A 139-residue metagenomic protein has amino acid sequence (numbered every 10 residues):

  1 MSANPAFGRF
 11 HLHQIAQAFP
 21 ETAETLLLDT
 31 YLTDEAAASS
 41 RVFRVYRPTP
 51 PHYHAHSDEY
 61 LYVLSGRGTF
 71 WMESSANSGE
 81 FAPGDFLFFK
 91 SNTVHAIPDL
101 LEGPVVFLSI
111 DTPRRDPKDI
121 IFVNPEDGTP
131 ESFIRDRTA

Functional and structural regions predicted by a protein language model:
M1-F43, P50-P51, V123-A139: A short, N-terminal "cap"/entry segment at the start of jelly-roll beta-barrel domains of the cupin/DSBH fold
D34-A38, Y46-Y60, S74-S75, P83: A short beta-loop-beta micro-motif enriched in histidine and acidic residues
S39, Y60, R67-T69, V94 (+1 more regions): Structural motif
V42, F70-W71, I97, F107: Short hydrophobic/aromatic-rich beta-strand segments that constitute the beta-sheet cores of beta-sandwich/beta-barrel
R44-Y46, A55-F70, I110-P113: Short, conserved beta-strand element in jelly-roll/cupin
Y60-P83, I120-F122: A short beta-strand-loop-beta hairpin characteristic of the jelly-roll/cupin
F81-L100, I110-T112: Conserved metal-binding segment of the jelly-roll/cupin
D116: Flexible, glycine-rich phosphate/dinucleotide-binding loops and adjacent beta-alpha linkers at cofactor/substrate
